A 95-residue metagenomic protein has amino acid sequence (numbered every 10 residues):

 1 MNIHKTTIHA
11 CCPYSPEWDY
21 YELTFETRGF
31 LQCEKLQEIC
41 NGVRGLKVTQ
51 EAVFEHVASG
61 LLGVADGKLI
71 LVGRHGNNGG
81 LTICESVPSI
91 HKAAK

Functional and structural regions predicted by a protein language model:
M1-K95: N-terminal intrinsically disordered, cationic/polar leader segments that include organellar targeting peptides
